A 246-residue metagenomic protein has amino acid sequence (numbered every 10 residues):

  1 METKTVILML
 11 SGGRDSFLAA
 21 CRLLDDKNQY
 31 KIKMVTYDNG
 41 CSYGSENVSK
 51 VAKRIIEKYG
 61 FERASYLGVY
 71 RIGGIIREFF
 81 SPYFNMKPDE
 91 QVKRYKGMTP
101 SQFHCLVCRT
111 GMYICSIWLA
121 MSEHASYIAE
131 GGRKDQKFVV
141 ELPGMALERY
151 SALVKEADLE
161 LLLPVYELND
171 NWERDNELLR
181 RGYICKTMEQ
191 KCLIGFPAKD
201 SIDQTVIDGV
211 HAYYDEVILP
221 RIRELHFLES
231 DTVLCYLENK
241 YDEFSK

Functional and structural regions predicted by a protein language model:
M1-K246: Nucleotide-activated chemistry modules centered on ATP-dependent adenylation/adenylyltransferase
